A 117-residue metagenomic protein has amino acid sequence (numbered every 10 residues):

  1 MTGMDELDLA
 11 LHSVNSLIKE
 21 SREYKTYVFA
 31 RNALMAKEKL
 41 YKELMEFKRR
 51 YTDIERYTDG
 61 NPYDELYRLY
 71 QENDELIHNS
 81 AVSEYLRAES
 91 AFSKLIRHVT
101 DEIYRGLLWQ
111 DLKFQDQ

Functional and structural regions predicted by a protein language model:
M1-Q117: Terminal, compositionally biased segments used for targeting/anchoring and flexible tails
